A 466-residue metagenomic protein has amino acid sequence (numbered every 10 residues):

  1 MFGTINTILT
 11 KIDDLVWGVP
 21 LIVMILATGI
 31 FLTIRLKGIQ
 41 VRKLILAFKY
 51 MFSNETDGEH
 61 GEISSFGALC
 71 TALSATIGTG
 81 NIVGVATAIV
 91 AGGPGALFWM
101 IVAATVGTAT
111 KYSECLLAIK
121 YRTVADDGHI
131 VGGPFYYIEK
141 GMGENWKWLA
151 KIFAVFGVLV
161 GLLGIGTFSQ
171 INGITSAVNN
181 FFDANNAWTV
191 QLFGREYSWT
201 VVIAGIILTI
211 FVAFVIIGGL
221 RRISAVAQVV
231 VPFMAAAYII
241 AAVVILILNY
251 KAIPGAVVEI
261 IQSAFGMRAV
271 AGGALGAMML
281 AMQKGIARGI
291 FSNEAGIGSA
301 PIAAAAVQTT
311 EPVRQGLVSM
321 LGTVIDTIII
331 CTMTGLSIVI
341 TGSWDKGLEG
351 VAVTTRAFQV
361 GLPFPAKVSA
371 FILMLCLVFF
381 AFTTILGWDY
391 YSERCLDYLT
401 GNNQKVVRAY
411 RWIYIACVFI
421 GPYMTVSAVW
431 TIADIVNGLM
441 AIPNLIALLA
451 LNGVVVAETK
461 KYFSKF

Functional and structural regions predicted by a protein language model:
M1-T79, I89-A96, G107, F419 (+1 more regions): N-terminal alpha-helical transmembrane segments of multi-pass membrane transport and channel/translocase proteins
T4-I5, L36-Q40, G80-V85, G161-I174 (+6 more regions): Transmembrane helix-loop junctions in multi-pass membrane proteins
M24-F31, L36-F48, I171-V178, W199-N249 (+3 more regions): Membrane-interface loop-to-helix entry segments
T28, L32-T33, S74, A103-G128 (+4 more regions): Helix-loop-helix module between adjacent transmembrane segments
T33, E114-R122, D126, A241-E259 (+4 more regions): Extracellular/periplasmic helix-exit of transmembrane alpha-helices
G38-S65, T87-I89, G93-L97, A109-N145 (+4 more regions): Flexible loop linkers connecting adjacent transmembrane helices in multi-pass alpha-helical membrane transporters
D57-E62, P94-V102, K140-I152, N186-G194 (+2 more regions): Membrane-interface alpha-helices at helix entry/exit sites of multi-pass transporters
G58-A91, L117-G141, I152-V155, L159 (+2 more regions): Alpha-helical membrane segments and immediately flanking helix-loop junctions that form or couple to the substrate/ion
